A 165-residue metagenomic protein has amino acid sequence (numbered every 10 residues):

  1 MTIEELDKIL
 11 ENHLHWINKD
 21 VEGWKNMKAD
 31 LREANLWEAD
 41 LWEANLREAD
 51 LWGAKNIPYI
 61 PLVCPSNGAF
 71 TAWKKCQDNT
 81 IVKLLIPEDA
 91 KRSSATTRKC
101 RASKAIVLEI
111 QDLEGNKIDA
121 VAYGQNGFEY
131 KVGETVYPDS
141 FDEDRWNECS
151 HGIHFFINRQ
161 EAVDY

Functional and structural regions predicted by a protein language model:
M1-Y165: Intrinsic low-complexity/IDR segments
